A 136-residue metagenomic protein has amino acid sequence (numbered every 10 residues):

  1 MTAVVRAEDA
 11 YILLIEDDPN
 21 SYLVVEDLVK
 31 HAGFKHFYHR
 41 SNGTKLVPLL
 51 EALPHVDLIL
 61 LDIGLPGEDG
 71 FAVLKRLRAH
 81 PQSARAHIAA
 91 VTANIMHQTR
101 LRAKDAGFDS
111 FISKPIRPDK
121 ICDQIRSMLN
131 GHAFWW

Functional and structural regions predicted by a protein language model:
M1-L13, E26, D119-W136: Non-catalytic signal-transmission and effector/linker regions of two-component phosphorelay proteins
E16: Conserved acidic carboxylate
P19-Y38: Two-component/phosphorelay signaling modules centered on CheY-like receiver
H39-L58: Acidic, metal-coordinating helix/loop segments flanking the phosphotransfer/catalytic sites of two-component signaling
D62, T92: Active-site residues of response regulator receiver
P66, M96: The feature encodes the CheY-like receiver
K114: A Lys-centered signature of the CheY-like receiver
